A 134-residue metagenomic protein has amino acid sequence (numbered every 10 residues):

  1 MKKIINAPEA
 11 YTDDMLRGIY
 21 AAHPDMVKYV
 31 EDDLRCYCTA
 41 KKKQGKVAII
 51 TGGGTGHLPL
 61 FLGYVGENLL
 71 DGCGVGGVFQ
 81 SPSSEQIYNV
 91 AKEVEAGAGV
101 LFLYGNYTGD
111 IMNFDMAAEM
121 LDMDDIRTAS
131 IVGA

Functional and structural regions predicted by a protein language model:
M1-I49: N-terminal amphipathic/basic leader segments beginning at the initiator methionine
A7-A22, D32, F61, V65 (+3 more regions): General structural feature for long, well-ordered alpha-helical segments within catalytic domains of soluble enzymes
V27-E31, T51, D71-C73, F79-Q80 (+2 more regions): General beta-strand structural signal in soluble alpha/beta enzymes
L34-E67, G74: Glycine-rich, flexible N-terminal cofactor/catalytic loop recognition
K43-G45, E95-V100: Short acidic/histidine-rich motifs immediately flanking catalytic phosphotransfer sites in two-component signaling
G52-L58, S84, V132-A134: Short glycine-enriched loops at secondary-structure junctions
H57, F61-G97: Glycine-rich oxoanion-binding loops at beta->alpha junctions
A98-A134: N-terminal glycine-/lysine-enriched basic segments
